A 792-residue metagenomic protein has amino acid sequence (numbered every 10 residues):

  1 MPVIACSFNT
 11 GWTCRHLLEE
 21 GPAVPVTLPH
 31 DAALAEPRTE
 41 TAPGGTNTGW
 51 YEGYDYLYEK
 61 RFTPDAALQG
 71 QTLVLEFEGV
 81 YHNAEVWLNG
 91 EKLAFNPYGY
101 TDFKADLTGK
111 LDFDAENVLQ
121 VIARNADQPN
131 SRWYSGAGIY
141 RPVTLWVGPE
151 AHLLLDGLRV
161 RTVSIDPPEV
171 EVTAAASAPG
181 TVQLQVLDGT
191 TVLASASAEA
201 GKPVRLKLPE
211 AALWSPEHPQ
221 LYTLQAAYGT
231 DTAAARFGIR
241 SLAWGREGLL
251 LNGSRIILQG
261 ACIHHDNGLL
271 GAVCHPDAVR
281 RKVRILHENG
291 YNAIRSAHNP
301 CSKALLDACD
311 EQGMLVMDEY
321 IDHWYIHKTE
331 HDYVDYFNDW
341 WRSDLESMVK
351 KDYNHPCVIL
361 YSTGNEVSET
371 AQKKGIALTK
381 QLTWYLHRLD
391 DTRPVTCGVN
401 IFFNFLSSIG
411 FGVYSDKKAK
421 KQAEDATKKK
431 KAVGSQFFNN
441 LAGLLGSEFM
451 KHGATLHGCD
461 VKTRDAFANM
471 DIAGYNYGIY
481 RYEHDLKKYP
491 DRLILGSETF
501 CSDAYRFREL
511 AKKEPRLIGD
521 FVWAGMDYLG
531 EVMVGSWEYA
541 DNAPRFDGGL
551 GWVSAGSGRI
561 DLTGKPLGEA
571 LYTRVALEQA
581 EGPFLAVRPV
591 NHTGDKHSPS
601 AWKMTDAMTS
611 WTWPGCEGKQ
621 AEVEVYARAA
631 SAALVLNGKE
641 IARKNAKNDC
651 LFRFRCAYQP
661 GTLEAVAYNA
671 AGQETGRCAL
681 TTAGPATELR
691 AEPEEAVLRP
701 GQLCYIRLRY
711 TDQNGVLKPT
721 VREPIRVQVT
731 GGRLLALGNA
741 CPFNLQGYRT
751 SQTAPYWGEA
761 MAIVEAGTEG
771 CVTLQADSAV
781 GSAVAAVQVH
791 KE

Functional and structural regions predicted by a protein language model:
I4-L18, A32, E36, T48-L154 (+7 more regions): Accessory beta-strand-rich segments of carbohydrate-active enzymes
C6-S7, T13-L18, V80, Q128-P129 (+4 more regions): Substrate-binding clefts and catalytic carboxylate motifs of secreted carbohydrate-active enzymes
P37-P64, L68-F77, Y81-W87, A94-P97 (+8 more regions): Active-site-adjacent substrate/metal-binding segments within catalytic domains of carbohydrate-active enzymes
L107-G109, V204-W214, R653-Y658, R749-T768: Short, hydrophobic beta-strand segments
D112-D114, T173-A243, R653, A657-G661 (+2 more regions): Extended acidic/polar, glycine-enriched regions that form or flank non-catalytic beta-rich accessory modules
A123, A226-Y228, A667, Y710 (+1 more regions): Conserved structural position at the C-terminal beta-strand of extracellular beta-sandwich adhesion modules
T181-Q183, E217-L221, Q620-E622, R628-A630 (+4 more regions): Short flexible loop/turn segments that cap and initiate beta-strands
T232-F237, G672-G684, S782-K791: Edge beta-strands of extracellular beta-sandwich domains
